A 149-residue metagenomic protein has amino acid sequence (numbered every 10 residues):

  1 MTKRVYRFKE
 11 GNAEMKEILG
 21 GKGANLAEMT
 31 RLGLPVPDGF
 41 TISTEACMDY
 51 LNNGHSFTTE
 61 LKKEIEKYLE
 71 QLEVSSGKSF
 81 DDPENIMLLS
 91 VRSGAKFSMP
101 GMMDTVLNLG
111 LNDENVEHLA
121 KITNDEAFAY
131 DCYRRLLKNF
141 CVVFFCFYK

Functional and structural regions predicted by a protein language model:
M1-K149: Nucleotide/phosphate-binding sheet-loop regions of phosphoryl- and nucleotidyl-transfer enzymes
